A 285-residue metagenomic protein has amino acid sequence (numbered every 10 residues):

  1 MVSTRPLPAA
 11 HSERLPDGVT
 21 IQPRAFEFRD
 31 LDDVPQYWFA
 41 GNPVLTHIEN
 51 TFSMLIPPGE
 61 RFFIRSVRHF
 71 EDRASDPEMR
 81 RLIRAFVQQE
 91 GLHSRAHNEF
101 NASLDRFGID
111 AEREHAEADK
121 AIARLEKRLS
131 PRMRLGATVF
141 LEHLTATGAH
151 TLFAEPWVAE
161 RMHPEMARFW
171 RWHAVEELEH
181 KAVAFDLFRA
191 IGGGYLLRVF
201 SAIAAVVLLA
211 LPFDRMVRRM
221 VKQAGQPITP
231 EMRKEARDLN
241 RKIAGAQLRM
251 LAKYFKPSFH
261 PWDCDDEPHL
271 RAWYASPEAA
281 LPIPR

Functional and structural regions predicted by a protein language model:
V2-R285: Non-heme di-metal
